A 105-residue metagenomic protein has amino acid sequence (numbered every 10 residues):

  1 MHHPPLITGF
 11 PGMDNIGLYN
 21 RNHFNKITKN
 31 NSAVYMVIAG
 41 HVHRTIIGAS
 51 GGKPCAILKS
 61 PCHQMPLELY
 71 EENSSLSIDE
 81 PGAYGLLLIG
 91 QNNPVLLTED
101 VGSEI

Functional and structural regions predicted by a protein language model:
M1, Y35-H41, A56-L58: Active-site neighborhood of phospho(di)ester-bond hydrolases with catalytic His/Asp-centered motifs
M1-Y35, Q64-P66: Active-site-proximal segments of metal-dependent phosphoesterases and phosphodiesterases across multiple
H3-I7, R44-T45, S103: Short, catalytically relevant binding-site loops at active-site mouths
F10-G12, I46-G51: Metal-dependent catalytic neighborhoods of phosphoester/phosphodiester hydrolases
N22, H41-V42: Alpha-helix N-cap/helix-start capping motif
I27, A49-I105: Binuclear metal-dependent phosphoesterase catalytic core
H43-R44, A83: Residue-level marker for the onset of beta-strands and adjacent loop->beta junctions in well-ordered domains
